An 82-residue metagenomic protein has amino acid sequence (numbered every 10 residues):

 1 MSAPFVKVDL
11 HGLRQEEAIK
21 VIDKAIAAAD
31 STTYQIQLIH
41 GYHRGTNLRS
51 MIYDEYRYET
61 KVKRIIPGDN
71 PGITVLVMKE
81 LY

Functional and structural regions predicted by a protein language model:
M1-Y82: Long, charged, low-complexity intrinsically disordered regions
